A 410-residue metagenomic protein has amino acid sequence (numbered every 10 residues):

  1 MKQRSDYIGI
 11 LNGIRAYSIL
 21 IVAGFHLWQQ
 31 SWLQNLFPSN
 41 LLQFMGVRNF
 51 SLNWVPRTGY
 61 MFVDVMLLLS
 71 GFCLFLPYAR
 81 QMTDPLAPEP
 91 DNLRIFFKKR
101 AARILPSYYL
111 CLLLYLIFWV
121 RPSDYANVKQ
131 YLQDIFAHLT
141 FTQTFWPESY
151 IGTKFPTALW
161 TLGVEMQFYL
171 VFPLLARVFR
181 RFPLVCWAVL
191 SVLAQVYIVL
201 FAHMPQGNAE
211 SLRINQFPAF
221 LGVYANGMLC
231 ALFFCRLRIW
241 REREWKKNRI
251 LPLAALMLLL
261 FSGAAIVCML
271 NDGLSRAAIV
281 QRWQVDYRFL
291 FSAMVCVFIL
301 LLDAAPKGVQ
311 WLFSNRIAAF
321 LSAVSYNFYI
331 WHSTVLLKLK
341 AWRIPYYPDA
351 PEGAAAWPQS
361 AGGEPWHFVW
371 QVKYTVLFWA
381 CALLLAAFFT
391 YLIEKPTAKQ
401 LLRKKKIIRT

Functional and structural regions predicted by a protein language model:
M1-M204, F220, A319, V324-S325 (+1 more regions): Membrane-cytosol interface segments of multi-pass membrane proteins, especially ER/Golgi lipid-handling enzymes
D6-G9, S51-V63, I151-V164, M204-N226 (+3 more regions): Interfacial loop-to-helix transition and helix-capping segments at the boundaries of transmembrane helices
F75-T83, F118-R121, A176-F182, L229-W240 (+3 more regions): Structural signal for the C-terminal ends of transmembrane alpha-helices and the immediately following loop
R180-R181, I239-W245, G308-L321, R403-K406: Membrane interface segments of multi-pass transport proteins and intramembrane proteases
R180-V189, R241-A255: Membrane-interfacial entry segments at the cytosolic side of transmembrane helices
Q195-M228, L232-I250, V267-C268, S292 (+3 more regions): Extended alpha-helical regions
Y224, L229, P252-E394: Alpha-helical transmembrane segments of multi-pass integral membrane proteins
